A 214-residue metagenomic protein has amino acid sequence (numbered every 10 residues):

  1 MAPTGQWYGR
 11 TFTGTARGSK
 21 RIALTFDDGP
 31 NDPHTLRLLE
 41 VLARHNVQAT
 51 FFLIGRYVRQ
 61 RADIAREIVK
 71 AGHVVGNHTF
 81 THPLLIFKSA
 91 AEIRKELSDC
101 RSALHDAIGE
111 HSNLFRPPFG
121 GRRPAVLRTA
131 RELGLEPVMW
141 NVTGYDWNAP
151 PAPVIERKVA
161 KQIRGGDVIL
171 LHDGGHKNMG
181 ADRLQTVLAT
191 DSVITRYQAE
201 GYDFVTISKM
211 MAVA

Functional and structural regions predicted by a protein language model:
M1-T25, N31-N46, Q60-D63, V187 (+1 more regions): N-terminal pre-catalytic segment of deacetylase/amide-hydrolase enzymes
R21-A23, D32, A43-A181: Metal-dependent polysaccharide deacetylase catalytic core of the NodB/CE4 family, i.e., the active-site-bearing domain
